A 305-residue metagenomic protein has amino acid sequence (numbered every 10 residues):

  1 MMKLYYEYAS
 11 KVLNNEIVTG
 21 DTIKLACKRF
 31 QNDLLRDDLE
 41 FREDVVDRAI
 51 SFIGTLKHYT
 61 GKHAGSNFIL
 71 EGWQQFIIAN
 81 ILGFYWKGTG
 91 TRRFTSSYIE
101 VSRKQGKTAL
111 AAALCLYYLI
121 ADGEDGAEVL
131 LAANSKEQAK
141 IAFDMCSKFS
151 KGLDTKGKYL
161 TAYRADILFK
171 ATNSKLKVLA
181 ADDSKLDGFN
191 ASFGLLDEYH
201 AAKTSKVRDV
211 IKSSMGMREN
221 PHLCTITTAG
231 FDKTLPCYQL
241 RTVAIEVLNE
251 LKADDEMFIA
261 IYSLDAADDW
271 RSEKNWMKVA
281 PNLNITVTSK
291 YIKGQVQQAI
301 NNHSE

Functional and structural regions predicted by a protein language model:
M1-E305: Phosphate/NTP-binding elements of NTP-utilizing enzymes
